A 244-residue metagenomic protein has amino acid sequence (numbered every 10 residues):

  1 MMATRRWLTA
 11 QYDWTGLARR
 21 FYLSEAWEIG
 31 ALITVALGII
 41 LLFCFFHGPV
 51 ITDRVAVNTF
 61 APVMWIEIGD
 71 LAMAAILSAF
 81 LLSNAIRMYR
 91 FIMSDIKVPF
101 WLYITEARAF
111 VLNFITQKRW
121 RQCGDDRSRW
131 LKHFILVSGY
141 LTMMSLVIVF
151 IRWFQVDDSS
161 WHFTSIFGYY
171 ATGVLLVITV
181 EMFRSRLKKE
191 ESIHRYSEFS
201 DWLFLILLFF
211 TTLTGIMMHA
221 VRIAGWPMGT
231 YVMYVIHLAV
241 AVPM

Functional and structural regions predicted by a protein language model:
M1-V149, V156: Iron-sulfur-cluster electron-transfer modules
E67-A72, I166-T172, M233-L238: Alpha-helical transmembrane segments of polytopic membrane proteins
D70-S83, V174-T179, V240-M244: Hydrophobic cores of alpha-helical transmembrane segments in multi-pass inner/ER membrane proteins, independent
F80-F100, E181-Y196, A220-M228, M244: Juxtamembrane/interface segments at transmembrane-helix termini
D125-L131, S160-Y170, F183-L203: Alpha-helical transmembrane segments with an aromatic anchor "belt"
V137-S145, Y169-E181, S200-H219, I236-V242: Hydrophobic membrane-spanning alpha-helices of multi-pass integral membrane proteins
L146-D157, T179-K188: Membrane-helix exit/interface motif
V156-H162, M217-V240: Extracellular/periplasmic helix-loop-helix junctions in multi-pass membrane proteins
